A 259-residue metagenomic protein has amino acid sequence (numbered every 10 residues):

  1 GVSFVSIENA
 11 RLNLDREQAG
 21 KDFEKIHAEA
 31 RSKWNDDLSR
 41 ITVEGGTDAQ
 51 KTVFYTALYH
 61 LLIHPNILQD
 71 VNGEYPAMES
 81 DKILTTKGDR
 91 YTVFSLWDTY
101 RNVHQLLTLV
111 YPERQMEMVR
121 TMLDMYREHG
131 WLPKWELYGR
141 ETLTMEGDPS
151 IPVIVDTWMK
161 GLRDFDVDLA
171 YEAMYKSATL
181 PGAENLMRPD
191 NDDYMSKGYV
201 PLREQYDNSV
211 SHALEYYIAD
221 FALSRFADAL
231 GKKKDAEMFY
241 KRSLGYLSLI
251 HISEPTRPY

Functional and structural regions predicted by a protein language model:
G1-R90, D124, W131-K134, R163-D164 (+2 more regions): Acidic/polar, glycine-enriched structural segments that form the non-catalytic walls/loops of the carbohydrate-binding
R11, I67-E74, Q105-T108, M116-V119 (+3 more regions): Short, solvent-exposed loop/turn and secondary-structure capping segments
Q18-F23, R40-G45, R90-T92, V103-T108 (+4 more regions): Second-shell loop/turn segments in exported
T56, H60-I63, L180, R242-L249: Alpha-helical scaffold segments in carbohydrate-active enzymes
T56-Q69, T92-Q115, V155-G161, F221-L230: Alpha-helical support elements that line or immediately flank enzyme active sites and cofactor-binding pockets
E79-K82, T86-L96, Y100-R101, L107 (+3 more regions): Long, structured ligand/cofactor-binding scaffold of large enzymes
R114-Y246: Active-site cavity-forming subdomains of large catalytic enzyme subunits
I250-Y259: Single conserved hydrophobic/aromatic residue that forms the stacking wall/gate of nucleotide- or nucleobase-binding
